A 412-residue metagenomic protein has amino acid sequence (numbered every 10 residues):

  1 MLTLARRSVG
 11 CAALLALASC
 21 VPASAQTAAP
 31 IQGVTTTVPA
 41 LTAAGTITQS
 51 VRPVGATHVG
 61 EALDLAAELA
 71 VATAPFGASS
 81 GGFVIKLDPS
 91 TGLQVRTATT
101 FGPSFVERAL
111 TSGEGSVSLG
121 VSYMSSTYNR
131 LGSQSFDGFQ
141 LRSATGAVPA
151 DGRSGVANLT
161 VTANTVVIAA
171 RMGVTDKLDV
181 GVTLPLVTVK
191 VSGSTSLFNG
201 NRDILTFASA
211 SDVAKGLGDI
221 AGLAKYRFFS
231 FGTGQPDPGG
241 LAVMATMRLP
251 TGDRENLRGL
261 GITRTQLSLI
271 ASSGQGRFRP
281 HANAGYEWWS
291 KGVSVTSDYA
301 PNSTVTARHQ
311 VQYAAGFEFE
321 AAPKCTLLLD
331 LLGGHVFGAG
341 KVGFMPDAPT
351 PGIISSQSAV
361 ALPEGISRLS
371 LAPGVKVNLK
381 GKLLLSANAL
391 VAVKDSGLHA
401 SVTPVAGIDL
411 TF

Functional and structural regions predicted by a protein language model:
C20-A25: Sec/Tat signal peptide C-region and signal peptidase I cleavage site
A28-T175, D179-G181, P185-G218, T296-D298 (+1 more regions): A subset of solvent-exposed loop/turn segments in beta-rich extracellular surface proteins, enriched in glycine
S79, V106-V117, R130-G132, K177 (+6 more regions): Short loop/turn motifs that connect adjacent beta-strands in outer-membrane beta-barrel proteins
F101, E107-R108, L119-V121, I168-V174 (+10 more regions): Residues on the lipid-exposed face of transmembrane beta-strands in outer-membrane beta-barrel proteins
F101, G113-G115, V161-I168, S211 (+6 more regions): Residues that define the transmembrane beta-barrel architecture of outer-membrane proteins
Y123-N129, L184-K190, F228-S230, M247-D253 (+5 more regions): Transmembrane beta-strands of outer-membrane beta-barrel pores
L131-F136, S192-N199, Q235-D237, D253-G261 (+4 more regions): Outer-membrane beta-barrel translocator domains and adjoining extracellular loop/strand segments of Gram-negative
S133, D137-S143, S303-F412: Outer membrane beta-barrel transmembrane domains
